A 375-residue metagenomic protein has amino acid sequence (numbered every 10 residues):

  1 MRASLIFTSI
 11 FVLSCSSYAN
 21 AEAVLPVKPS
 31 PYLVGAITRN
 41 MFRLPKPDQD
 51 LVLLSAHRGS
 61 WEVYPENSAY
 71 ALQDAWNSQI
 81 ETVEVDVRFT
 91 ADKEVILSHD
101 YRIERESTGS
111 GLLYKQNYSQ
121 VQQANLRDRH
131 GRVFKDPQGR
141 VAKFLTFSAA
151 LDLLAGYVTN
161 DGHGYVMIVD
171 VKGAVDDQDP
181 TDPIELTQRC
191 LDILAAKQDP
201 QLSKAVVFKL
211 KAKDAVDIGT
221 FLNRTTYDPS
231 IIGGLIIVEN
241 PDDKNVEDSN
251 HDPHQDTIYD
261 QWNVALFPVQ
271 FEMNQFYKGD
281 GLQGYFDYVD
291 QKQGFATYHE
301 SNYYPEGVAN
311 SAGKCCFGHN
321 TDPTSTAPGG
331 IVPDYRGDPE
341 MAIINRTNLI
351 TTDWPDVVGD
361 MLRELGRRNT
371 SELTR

Functional and structural regions predicted by a protein language model:
M1-S4: Positively charged n-region of N-terminal signal peptides that target proteins for export
F7-S14: Bacterial N-terminal signal peptides
A21-R375: Phosphate-group recognition and catalysis centered on beta-loop-alpha active-site segments
